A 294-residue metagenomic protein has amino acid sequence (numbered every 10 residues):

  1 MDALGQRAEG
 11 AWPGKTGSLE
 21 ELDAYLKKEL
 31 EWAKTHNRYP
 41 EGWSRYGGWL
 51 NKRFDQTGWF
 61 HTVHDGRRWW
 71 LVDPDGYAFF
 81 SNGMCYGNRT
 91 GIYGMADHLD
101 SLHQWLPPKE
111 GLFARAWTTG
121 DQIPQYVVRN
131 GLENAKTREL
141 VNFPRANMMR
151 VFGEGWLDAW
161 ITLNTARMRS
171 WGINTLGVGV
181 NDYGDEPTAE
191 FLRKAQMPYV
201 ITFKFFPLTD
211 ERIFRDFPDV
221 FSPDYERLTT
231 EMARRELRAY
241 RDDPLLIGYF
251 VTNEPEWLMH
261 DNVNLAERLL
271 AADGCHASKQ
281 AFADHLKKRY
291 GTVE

Functional and structural regions predicted by a protein language model:
M1-P144, M149-R167, W171: Mature N-terminal, pre-catalytic/accessory segment of carbohydrate-active enzymes
D65-R67, V72-D73, F79-N82, G94 (+3 more regions): Active-site region of glycoside hydrolase catalytic domains
